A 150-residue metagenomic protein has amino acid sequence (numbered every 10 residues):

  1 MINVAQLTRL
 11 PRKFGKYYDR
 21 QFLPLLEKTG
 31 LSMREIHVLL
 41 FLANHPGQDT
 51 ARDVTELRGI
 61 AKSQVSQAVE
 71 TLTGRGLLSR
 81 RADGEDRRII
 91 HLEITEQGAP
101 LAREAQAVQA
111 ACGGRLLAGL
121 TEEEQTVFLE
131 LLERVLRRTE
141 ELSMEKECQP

Functional and structural regions predicted by a protein language model:
M1, E123-P150: C-terminal regulatory/oligomerization modules of transcriptional regulators
M1-R9, K62-V65, E147-Q149: Surface-exposed, interaction-prone regions with an acidic/low-complexity signature
M1-T29, R75-L77: N-terminal leader segment of winged-helix/HTH proteins
N3, R34, T50, Q97 (+1 more regions): N-terminal positioning helix adjacent to the helix-turn-helix/winged-helix DNA-binding module
G15, L40-P46, Q106, E133: Short, locally clustered residues in the helix-turn-helix/winged-helix DNA-binding domain
D19, E70-E133: Charged, amphipathic alpha-helical coiled-coil/dimerization segments
R20-Q64, E147-C148: N-terminal helix-turn-helix DNA-binding core of bacterial DNA-binding proteins
